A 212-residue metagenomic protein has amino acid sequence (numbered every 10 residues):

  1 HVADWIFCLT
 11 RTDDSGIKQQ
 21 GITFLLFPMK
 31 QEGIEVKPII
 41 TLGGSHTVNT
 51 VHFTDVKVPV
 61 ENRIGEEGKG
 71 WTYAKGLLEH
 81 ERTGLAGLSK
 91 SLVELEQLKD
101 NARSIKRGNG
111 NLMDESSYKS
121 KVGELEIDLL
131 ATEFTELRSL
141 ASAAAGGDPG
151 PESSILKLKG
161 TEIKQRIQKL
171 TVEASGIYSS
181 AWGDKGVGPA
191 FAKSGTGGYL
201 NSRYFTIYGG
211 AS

Functional and structural regions predicted by a protein language model:
H1, D14-G16, I40-T47, A190: Short Gly/Pro-enriched turn/cap motifs at secondary-structure boundaries
H1-K37: A short core secondary-structure module
V2-D4, K18-G21, K30, H46-H52 (+5 more regions): A generic structural signal for well-ordered coil/turn residues at beta-strand boundaries that shape enzyme active-site
R11-S15, M29-E32, T54-N62, A211: Short loop segments at secondary-structure junctions
I34-T132, Y204-F205: Glycine-rich beta->alpha junctions and the first turn(s) of the following alpha-helix
G68-H80, G84-L88, S175-S212: Glycine-rich phosphate/cofactor-binding loops in nucleotide/flavin-utilizing enzymes
R107, S116, L130-P189: C-terminal helix-coil-helix/basic helical segment that borders enzyme active sites and/or dimer interfaces and provides
